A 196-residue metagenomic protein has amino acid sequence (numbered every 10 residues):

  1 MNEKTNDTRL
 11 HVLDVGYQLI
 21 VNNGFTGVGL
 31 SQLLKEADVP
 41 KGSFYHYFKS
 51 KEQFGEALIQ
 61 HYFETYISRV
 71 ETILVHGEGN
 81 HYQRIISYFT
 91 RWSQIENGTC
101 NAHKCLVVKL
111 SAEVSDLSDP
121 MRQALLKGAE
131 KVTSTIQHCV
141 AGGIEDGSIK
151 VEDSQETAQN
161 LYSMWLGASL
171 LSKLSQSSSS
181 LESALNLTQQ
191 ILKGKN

Functional and structural regions predicted by a protein language model:
M1-N23, G27-E36, Q53: Basic, helix-initiating cap at the start of DNA-binding domains
L13, G55, I59, F63 (+2 more regions): Amphipathic, non-transmembrane alpha-helical scaffold segments
I20, G29-L30, K41, K51 (+3 more regions): Amphipathic alpha-helical segments enriched in hydrophobic/aromatic and basic residues that form the DNA-contacting
D38-F48: Short hydrophobic/aromatic patch on the recognition helix
A57, H61, E71-H103, Q155-L161: Hydrophobic alpha-helical connector segments
E71, Q83-S87, D119-E145: Amphipathic alpha-helical packing segments from all-alpha helical-bundle domains
R84, T99-P120: Amphipathic alpha-helical segments used for helix-helix packing
V107, P120-K131, I144-Q190: Hydrophobic/aromatic-rich alpha-helical bundle segments in the mid-to-C-terminal region
